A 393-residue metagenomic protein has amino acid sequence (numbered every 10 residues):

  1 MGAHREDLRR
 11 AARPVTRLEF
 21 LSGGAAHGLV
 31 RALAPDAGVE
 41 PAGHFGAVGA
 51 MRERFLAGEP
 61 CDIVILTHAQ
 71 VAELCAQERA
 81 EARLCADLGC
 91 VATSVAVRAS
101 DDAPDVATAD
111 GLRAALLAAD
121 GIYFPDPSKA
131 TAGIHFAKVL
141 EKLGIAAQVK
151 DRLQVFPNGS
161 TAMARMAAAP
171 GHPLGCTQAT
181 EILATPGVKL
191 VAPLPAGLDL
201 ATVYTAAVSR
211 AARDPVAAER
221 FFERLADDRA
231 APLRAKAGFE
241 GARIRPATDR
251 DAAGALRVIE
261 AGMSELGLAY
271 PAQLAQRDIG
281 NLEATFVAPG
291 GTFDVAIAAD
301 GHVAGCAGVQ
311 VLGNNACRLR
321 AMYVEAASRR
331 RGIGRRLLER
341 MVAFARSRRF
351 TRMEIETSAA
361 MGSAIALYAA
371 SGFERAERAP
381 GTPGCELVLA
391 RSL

Functional and structural regions predicted by a protein language model:
G2-D36, E40, H44, G49 (+5 more regions): Exported/periplasmic ABC-transporter solute-binding proteins
A92, V203-T205, G291, G384-V388: Short hydrophobic/aromatic beta-strand or adjacent loop that forms the aromatic wall/cage of a ligand/substrate-binding
P173, T351, E374: Short acidic/polar active-site loop segments enriched in Thr and Asp
R210-A211, E325-R331, A359-A360: Active-site acidic-Proline motif in GNAT/NAT acetyltransferases
A217, S328, G332-R340: Conserved acetyl-CoA pyrophosphate-binding loop and the N-cap/start of the following alpha-helix in GNAT-like
P246-R320, E325-A326, L338-R340, F344 (+3 more regions): Acetyl-CoA-dependent GNAT
R335, S347, A359-E377, T382-C385: Conserved active-site alpha-helix within GNAT-family acetyltransferase domains
A345-T357: Conserved GNAT acetyl-CoA-binding A-motif
